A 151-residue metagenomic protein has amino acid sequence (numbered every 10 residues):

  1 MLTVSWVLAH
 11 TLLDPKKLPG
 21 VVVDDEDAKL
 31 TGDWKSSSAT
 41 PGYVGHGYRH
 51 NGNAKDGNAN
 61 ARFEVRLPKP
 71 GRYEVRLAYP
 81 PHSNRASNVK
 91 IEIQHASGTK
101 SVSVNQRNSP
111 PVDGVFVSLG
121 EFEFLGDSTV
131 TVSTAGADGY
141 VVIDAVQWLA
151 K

Functional and structural regions predicted by a protein language model:
L2-K151: Extracytoplasmic
